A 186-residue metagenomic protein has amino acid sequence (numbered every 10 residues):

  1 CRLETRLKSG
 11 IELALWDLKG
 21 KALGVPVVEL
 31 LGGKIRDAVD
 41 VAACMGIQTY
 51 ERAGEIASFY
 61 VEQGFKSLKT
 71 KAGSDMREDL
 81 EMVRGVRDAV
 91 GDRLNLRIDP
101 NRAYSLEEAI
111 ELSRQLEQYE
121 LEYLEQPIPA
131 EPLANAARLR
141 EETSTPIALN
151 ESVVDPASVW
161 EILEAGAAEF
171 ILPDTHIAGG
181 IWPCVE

Functional and structural regions predicted by a protein language model:
C1-R97, N101-A103, E107-I110, R114-Q118 (+1 more regions): N-terminal capping/lid subdomain adjacent to the active-site entrance of alpha/beta enzymes
T70-E186: Catalytic core of soluble alpha/beta enzymes
